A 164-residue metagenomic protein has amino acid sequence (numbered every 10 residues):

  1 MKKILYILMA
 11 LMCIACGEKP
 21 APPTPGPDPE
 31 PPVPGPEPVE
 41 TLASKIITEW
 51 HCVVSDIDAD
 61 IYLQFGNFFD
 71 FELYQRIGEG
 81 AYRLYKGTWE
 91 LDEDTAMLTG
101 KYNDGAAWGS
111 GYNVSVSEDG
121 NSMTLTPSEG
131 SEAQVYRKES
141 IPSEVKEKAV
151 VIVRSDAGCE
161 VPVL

Functional and structural regions predicted by a protein language model:
K2-I7: Sec-dependent signal peptide recognition, specifically the positively charged N-region followed immediately by
L8-M9, P25: A periodicity- and composition-biased signal for non-globular, repetitive helical segments
M12-A15: C-terminal motif of bacterial Sec signal peptides marking the signal peptidase cleavage site
E18-Y85, M97-L164: Lipid interaction determinants
